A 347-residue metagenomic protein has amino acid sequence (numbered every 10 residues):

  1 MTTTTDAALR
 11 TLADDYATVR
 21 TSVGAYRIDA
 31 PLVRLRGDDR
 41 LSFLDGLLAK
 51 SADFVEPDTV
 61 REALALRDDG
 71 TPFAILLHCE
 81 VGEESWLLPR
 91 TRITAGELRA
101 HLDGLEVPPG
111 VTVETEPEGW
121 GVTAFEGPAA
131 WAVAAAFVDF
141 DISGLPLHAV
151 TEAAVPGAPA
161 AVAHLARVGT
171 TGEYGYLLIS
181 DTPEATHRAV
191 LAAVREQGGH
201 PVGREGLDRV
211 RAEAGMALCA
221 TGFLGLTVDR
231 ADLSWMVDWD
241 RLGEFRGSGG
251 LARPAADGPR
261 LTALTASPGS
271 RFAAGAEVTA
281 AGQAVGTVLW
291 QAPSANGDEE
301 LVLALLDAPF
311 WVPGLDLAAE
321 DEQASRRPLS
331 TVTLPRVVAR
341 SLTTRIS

Functional and structural regions predicted by a protein language model:
M1-L66, T71-F73: Acidic, proline/glycine-enriched N-terminal capping motif
T2-A13, G104-E106, G110-P259: Glycine-rich, acidic
Y26-L47, E114-A135, D257-S267: Short glycine-/aliphatic-rich beta-strand segments at the starts of folded cytosolic domains
D38, T91-G96, P128-A130, S180-T186 (+2 more regions): Helix N-cap motif at beta-to-alpha junctions
L47-L48, L98-E106, F137-D139, T186-G198 (+2 more regions): Short amphipathic alpha-helices in soluble, non-transmembrane regions that often serve as interface/regulatory elements
V55-P108: Well-ordered mid-protein domain cores that form the structural environment of catalytic cofactors
S85-L88, Y176-S180, V210, L264 (+1 more regions): A generic structural motif
G225-S347: Glycine-rich, small/acidic residue-mixed loop/short-helix segments
